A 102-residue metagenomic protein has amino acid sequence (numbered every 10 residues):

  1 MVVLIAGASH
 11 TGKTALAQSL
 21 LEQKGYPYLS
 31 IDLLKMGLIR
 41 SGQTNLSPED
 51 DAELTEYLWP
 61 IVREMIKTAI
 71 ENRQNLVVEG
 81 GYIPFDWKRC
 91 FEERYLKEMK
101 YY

Functional and structural regions predicted by a protein language model:
V2: Walker A (P-loop) ATP-phosphate-binding motif of ABC ATPase nucleotide-binding domains
I5: Hydrophobic anchor at the beta1->P-loop junction of P-loop NTPases
A8-S9: The conserved Walker
G12: Conserved glycine(s) of the Walker
A15-I61: Conserved substrate/cofactor phosphate-moiety recognition/catalytic segment in nucleotide-dependent phosphotransferases
L54-E98, Y102: Glycine-rich phosphate-binding loop used to anchor ATP phosphates in small-molecule kinases, encompassing both
